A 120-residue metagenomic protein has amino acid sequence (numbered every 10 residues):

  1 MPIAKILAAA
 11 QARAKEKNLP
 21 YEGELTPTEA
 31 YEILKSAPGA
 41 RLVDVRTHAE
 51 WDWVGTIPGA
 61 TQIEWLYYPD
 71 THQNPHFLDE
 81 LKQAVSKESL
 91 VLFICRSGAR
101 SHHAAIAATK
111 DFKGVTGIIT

Functional and structural regions predicted by a protein language model:
M1-V54: Flexible, polar/low-complexity N-terminal or interdomain linker segments that lie immediately upstream of folded
E24, L42, A60-Q62, V115-G117: Conserved beta-strand scaffold positions in the cores of enzyme catalytic domains, especially in NTP/NDP-utilizing
Y31, T61, A105-I106: Residues within alpha-helical segments
K35, I63-V91: Helix-loop module immediately N-terminal to the HCX5R catalytic loop in PTP-like cysteine phosphatase domains
A37, G55-P58, S86, F112-K113: Short, well-ordered coil/turn elements that cap or connect secondary structure elements
T47-P58, Q62, Y67-H72: Short, surface-exposed acidic-centric catalytic microdomains
L78-T120: Catalytic cysteine-centered active loop of the rhodanese-like fold, especially the PTP/DSP P-loop
